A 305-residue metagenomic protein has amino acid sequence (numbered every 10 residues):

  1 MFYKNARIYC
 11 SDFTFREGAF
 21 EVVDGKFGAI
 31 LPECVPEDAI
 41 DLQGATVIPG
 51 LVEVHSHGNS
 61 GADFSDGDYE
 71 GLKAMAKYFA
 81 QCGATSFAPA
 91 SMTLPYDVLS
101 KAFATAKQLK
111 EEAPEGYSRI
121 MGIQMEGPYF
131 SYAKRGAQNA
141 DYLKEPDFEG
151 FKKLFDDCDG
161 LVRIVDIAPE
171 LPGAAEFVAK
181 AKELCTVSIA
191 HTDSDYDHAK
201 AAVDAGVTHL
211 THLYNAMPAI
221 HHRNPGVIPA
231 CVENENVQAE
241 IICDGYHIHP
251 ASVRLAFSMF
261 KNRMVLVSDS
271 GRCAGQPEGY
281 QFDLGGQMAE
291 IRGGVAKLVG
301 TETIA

Functional and structural regions predicted by a protein language model:
M1-C34: N-terminal metal-binding scaffold of metallo-dependent hydrolase/deaminase domains
M1-Y3, C34-K73, K77: Replace "His-x-His-based motif
A6, G25, G44, H55 (+5 more regions): Divalent metal-coordination and catalytic microenvironments
G50-V52, S188, L266-V267: Residue-level marker for buried hydrophobic side chains located in beta-strands that build the well-ordered beta-sheet
L51, G58-D66, A88-V98, A216-V232: Active-site loop-to-helix "anion-binding N-cap" substructures in soluble metabolic enzymes
H57, K73-A102, Y117-S131, C158-E170 (+3 more regions): Divalent metal-dependent hydrolysis catalytic cores, especially in the metallo-beta-lactamase
M125, Y132-E149, K153-G226: Divalent metal-binding pocket/active-site signature
F177, H198-A305: Active-site-adjacent C-terminal substructures of enzyme catalytic domains
